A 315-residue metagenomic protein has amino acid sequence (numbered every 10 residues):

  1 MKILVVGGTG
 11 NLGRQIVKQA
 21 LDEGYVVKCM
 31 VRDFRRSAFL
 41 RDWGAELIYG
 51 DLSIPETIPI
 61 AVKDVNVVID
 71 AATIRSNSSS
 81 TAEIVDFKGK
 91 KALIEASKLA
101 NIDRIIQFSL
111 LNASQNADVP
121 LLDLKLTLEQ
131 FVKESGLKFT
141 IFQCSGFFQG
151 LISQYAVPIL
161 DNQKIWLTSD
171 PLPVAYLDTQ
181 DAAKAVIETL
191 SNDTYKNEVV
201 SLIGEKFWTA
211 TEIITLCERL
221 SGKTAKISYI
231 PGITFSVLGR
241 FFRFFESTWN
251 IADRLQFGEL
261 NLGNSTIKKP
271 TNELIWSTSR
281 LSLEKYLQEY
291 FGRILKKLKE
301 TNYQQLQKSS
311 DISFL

Functional and structural regions predicted by a protein language model:
K2-V26, R32-D42, S53-E56, S76-S80 (+4 more regions): Oxidoreductase cofactor-interface core, primarily capturing Rossmann-like NAD(P)-dependent enzymes
R41, A45-N66: Conserved Rossmann-fold cofactor-binding substructure of NAD(P)-dependent oxidoreductases
I48, F142, K226-I230: General small-molecule cofactor/ligand-binding pocket signal
T57, V85-E95, Y176: Conserved mid-core alpha-helix of short-chain dehydrogenase/reductase
P59, V65, I94, T179-I187 (+1 more regions): Short, amphipathic alpha-helical "lid/cap" segments that border enzyme active or binding sites
V62, N66-I69, D86, I106: N-terminal Rossmann-like NAD(P) cofactor-binding module of classical short-chain dehydrogenase/reductase
A71-A72, S109: Glycine-rich, N-terminal phosphate-binding loop of Rossmann-like dinucleotide-binding domains
I233-L315: A hydrophobic C-terminal alpha-helical subdomain
